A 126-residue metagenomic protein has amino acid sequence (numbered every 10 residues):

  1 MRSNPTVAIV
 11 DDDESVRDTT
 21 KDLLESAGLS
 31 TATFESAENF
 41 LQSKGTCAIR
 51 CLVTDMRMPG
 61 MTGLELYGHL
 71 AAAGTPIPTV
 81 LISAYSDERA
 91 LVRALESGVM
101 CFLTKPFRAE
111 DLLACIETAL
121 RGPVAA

Functional and structural regions predicted by a protein language model:
E14-A32: Two-component/phosphorelay signaling modules centered on CheY-like receiver
T33-C51: Acidic, metal-coordinating helix/loop segments flanking the phosphotransfer/catalytic sites of two-component signaling
E35-S36, T62-E65: Acidic catalytic/metal-coordinating carboxylates
T54-D55: Active-site T/S-Asp motif of two-component receiver
M58: Receiver (REC) domain active-site loop signature in two-component systems and cognate sites in sensor histidine kinases
R89, F107-E117: C-terminal output helix
